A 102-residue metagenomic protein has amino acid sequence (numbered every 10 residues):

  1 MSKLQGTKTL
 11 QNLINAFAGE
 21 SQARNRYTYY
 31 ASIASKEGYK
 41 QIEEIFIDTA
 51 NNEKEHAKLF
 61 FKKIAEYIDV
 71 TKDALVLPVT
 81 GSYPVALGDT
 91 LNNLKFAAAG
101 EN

Functional and structural regions predicted by a protein language model:
M1-N102: Non-heme di-metal
